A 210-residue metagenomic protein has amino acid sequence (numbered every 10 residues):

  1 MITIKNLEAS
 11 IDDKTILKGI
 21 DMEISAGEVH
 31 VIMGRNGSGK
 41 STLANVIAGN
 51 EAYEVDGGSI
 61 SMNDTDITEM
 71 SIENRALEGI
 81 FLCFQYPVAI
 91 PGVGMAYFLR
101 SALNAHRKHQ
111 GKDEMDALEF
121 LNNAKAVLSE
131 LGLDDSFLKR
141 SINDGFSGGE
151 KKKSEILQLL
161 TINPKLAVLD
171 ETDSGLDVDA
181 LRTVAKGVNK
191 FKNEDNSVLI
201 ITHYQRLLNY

Functional and structural regions predicted by a protein language model:
I2-I4, L17-G19: Conserved structural motif at the start of ABC-family nucleotide-binding domains
K14-T15, N74, R182: Short coil-to-beta microelement around the adenine-binding A-loop and adjacent beta1/P-loop entry of ABC ATPase
M33-R35: The feature captures the beta-strand-to-loop junction immediately N-terminal to the Walker
S59-R75, N143: ABC ATPase NBD Q-loop/coupling interface
V88-N163: ABC-family P-loop ATPase nucleotide-binding domains
E171-T172, D179: Walker B catalytic motif
L181-E194: Helical segment within the ABC ATPase nucleotide-binding domain
